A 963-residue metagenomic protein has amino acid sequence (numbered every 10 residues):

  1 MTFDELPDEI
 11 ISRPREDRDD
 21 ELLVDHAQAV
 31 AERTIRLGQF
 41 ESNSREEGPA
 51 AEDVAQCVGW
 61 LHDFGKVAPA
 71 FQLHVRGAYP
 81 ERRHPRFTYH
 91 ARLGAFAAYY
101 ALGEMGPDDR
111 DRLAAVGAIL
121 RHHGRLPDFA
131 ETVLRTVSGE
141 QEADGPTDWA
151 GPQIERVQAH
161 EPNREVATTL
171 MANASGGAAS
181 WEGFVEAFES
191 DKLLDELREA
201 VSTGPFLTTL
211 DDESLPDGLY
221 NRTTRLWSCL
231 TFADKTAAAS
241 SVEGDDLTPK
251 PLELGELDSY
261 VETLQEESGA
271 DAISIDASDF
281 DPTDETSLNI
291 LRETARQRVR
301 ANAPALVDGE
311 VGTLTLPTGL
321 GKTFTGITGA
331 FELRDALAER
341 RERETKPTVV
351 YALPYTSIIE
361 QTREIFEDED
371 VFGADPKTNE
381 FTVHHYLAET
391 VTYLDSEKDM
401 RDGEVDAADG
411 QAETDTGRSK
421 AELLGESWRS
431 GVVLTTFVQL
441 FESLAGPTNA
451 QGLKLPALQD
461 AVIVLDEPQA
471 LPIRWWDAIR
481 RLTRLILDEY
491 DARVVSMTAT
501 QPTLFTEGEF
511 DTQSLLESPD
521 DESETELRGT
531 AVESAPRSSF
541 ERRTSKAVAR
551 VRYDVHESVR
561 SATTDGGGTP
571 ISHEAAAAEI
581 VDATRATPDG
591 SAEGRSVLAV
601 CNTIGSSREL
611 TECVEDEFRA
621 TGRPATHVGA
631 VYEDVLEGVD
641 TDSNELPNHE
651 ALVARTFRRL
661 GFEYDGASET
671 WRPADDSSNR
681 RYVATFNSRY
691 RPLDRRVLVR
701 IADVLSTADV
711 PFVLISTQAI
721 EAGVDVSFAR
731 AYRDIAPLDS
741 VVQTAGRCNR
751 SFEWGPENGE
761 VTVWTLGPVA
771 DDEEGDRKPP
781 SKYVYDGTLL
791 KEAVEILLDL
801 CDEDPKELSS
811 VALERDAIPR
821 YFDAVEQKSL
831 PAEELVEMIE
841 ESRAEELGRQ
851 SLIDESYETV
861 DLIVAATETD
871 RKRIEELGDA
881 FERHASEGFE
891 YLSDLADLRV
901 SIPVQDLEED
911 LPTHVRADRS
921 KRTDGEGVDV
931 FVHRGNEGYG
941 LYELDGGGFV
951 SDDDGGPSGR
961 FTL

Functional and structural regions predicted by a protein language model:
M1-E81: Acidic/His-rich, divalent-metal-binding segments that scaffold phosphate/diphosphate chemistry
D111-D279: N-terminal accessory nucleic-acid engagement/regulatory domains that precede and modulate ATP-driven motor cores
L306-L333: Walker A/P-loop
E342-F372, K377-L394, T503-F505, I604-G605: Conserved Walker A/P-loop ATP-binding site and its immediately adjacent core in helicase/helicase-like ATPase domains
V371-A445: Inter-Walker segment of RecA-like/P-loop motor cores
V433, F437-L440, Q451-E489, V494: SF2 helicase catalytic motif II
L487, T564-G566, E574-S596, G605 (+4 more regions): C-terminal helicase lobe and adjacent C-terminal extensions/tails of nucleic-acid helicase motors
T500-G590: Interdomain hinge/linker at the junction between the two RecA-like core domains of SF2 helicases
